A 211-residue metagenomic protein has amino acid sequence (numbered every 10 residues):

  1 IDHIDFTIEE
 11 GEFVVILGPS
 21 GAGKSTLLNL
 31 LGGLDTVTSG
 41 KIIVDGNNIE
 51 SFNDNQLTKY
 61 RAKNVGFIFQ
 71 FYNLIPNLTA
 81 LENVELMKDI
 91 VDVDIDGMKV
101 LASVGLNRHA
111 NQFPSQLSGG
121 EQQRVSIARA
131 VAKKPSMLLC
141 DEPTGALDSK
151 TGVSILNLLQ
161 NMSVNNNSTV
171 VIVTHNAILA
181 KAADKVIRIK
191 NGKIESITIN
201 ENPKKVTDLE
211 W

Functional and structural regions predicted by a protein language model:
I1-R188: ABC family nucleotide-binding domain
K185, K193-W211: Conserved beta-strand-loop-alpha-helix hinge in the C-terminal portion of ABC ATPase nucleotide-binding domains
